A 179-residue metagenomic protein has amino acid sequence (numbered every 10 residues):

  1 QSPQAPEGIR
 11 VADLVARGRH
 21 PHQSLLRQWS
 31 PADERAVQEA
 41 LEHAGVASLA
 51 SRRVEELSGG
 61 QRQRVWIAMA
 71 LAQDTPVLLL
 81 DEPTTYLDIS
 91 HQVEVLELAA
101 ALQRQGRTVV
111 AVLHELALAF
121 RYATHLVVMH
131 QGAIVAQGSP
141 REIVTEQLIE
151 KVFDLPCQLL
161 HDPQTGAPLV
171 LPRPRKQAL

Functional and structural regions predicted by a protein language model:
A16, P31-L49: Conserved ABC ATPase "signature" region
Q28, R53-L57: Conserved ABC ATPase signature
L78-E82: Catalytic Walker B motif of ABC-type/P-loop ATPase nucleotide-binding domains
L113-H114: H-loop/switch region of ABC-family ATPase nucleotide-binding domains
A119-R121: A short, surface-exposed alpha-helical micro-motif characterized by mixed small hydrophobic and charged/polar residues
V152-L179: ABC ATPase nucleotide-binding domains
